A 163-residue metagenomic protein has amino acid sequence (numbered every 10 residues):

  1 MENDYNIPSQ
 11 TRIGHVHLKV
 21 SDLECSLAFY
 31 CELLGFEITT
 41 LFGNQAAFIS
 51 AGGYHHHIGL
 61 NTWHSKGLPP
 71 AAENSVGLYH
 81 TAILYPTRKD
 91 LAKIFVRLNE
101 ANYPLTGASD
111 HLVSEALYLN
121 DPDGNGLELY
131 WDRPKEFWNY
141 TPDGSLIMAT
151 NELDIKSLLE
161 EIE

Functional and structural regions predicted by a protein language model:
M1-I7, F95-E163: Vicinal oxygen chelate
E2-Y5, K66-A71: Short beta-strand/turn micro-motifs at beta-sheet edges
P8-Q10, L18-W63: Core segments of cupin and vicinal oxygen chelate
R12-S21, P69-R97, E115-N125: Vicinal oxygen chelate
H15, H55-I58, H80, H111: Histidine-centered active-site/metal-ligand motif
A28, E32, A92-V96, E100: Replace "anionic and nucleotidyl ligands
T40-L41, P70-E73, A108-S109: Short histidine-centered beta-strand/loop micro-motifs that create catalytic or ligand/metal-coordination sites
T62-S65, D132: Acetyl-CoA-dependent GNAT
